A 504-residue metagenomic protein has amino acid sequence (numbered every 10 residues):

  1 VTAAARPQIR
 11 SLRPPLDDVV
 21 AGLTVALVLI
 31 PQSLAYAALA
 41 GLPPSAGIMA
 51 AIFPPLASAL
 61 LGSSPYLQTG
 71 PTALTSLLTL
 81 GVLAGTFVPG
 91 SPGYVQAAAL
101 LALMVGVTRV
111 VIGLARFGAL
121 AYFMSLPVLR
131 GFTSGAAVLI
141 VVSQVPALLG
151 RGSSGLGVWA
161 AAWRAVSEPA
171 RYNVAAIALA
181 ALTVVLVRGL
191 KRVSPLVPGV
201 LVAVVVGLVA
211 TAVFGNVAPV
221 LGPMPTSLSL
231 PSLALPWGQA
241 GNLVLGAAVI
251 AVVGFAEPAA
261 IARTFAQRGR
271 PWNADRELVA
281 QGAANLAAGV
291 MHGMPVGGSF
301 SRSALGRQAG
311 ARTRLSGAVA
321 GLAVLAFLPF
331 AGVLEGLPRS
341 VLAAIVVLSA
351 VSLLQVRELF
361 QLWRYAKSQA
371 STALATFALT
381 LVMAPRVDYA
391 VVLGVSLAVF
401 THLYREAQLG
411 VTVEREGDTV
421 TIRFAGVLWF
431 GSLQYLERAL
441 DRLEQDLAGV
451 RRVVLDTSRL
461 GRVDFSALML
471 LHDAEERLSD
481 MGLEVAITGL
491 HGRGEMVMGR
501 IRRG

Functional and structural regions predicted by a protein language model:
V1-T401, R405-G410, R502: Transmembrane helical cores of multi-pass ion-transport proteins
S352-I501: The feature marks cytosolic C-terminal regulatory regions of anion transporters and related permeases
